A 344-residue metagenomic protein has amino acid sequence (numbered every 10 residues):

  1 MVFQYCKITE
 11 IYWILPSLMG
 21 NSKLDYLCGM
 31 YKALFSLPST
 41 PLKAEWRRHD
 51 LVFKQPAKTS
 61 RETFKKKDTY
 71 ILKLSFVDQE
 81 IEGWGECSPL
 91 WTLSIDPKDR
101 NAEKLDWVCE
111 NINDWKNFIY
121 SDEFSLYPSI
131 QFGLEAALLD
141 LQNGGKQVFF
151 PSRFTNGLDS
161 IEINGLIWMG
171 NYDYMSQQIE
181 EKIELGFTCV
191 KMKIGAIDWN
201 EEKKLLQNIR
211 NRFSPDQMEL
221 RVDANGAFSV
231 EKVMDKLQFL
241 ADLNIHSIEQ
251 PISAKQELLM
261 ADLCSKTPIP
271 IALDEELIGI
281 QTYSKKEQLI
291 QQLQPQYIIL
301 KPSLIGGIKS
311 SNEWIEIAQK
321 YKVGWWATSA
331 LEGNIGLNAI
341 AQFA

Functional and structural regions predicted by a protein language model:
V2-F3, I248: Intrinsically disordered, low-complexity regions enriched for glutamine and histidine
Y5, L24: Cationic, low-complexity basic patches in intrinsically disordered or flexible, solvent-exposed regions
Y26-L220, N225-A227, E231-M234, Q238-A241: N-terminal capping/lid subdomain adjacent to the active-site entrance of alpha/beta enzymes
I197-Q342: Catalytic core of soluble alpha/beta enzymes
